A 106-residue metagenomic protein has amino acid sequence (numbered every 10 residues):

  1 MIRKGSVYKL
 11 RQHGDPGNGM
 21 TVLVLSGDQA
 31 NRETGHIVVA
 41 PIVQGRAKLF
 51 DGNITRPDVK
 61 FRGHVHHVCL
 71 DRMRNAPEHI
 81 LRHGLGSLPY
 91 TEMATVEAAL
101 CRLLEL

Functional and structural regions predicted by a protein language model:
M1-L106: Conserved functional hotspots at enzyme active or ligand-binding sites that engage polyanionic ligands
